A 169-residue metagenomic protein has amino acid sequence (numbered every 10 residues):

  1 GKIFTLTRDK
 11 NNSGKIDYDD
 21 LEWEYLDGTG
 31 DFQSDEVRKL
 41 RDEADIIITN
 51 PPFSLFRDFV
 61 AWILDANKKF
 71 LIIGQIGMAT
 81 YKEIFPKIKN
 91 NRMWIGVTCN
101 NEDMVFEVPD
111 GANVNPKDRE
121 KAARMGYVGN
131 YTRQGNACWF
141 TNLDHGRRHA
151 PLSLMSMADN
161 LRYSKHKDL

Functional and structural regions predicted by a protein language model:
G1-I48, P52-L169: Class I S-adenosyl-L-methionine-dependent methyltransferase catalytic core
